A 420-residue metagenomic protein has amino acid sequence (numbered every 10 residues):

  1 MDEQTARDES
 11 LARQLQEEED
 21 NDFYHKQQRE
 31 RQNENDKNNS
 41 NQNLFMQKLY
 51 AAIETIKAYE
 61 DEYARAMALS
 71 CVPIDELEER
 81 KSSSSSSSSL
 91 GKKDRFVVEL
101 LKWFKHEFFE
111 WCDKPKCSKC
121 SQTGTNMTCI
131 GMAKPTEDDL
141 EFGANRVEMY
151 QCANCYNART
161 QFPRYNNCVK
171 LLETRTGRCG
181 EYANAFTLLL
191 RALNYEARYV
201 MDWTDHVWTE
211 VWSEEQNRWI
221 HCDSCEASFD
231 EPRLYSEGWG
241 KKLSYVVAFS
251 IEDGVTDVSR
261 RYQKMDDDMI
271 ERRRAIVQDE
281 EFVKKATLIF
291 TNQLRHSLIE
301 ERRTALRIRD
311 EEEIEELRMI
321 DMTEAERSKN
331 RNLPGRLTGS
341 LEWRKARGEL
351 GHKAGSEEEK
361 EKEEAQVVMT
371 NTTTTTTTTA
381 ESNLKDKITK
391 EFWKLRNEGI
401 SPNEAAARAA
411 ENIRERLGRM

Functional and structural regions predicted by a protein language model:
D2-T174, R178-E181, M201, Q216-M420: Alpha-helical and coiled-coil interaction segments, frequently adjacent to or embedded within charge-biased
K105, F109, L190-Y195: Hydrophobic/aromatic-lined pockets within catalytic cores
T187: Cysteine-dependent deubiquitinase/ubiquitin-like isopeptidase catalytic cores across multiple families
R191-D205: Short, well-structured beta-strand/strand-turn elements
H206-W208, F229: Flexible loop/turn segments at secondary-structure boundaries
T209-E214: Active-site beta-strand termini and strand-to-loop segments that position acidic
